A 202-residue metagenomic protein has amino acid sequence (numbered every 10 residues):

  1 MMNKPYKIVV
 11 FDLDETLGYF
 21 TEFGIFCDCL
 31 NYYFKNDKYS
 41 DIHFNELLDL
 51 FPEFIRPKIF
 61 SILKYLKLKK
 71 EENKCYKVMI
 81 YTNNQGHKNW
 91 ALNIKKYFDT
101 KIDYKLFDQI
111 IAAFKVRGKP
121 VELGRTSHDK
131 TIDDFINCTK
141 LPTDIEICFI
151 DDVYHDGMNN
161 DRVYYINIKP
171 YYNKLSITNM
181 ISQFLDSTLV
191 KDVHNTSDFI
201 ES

Functional and structural regions predicted by a protein language model:
M1-K119: Alpha-helical substrate-recognition element adjacent to the catalytic core
H87-S202: C-terminal cap/substrate-recognition subdomain and adjoining C-terminal extension of metal-dependent phosphatase-like
